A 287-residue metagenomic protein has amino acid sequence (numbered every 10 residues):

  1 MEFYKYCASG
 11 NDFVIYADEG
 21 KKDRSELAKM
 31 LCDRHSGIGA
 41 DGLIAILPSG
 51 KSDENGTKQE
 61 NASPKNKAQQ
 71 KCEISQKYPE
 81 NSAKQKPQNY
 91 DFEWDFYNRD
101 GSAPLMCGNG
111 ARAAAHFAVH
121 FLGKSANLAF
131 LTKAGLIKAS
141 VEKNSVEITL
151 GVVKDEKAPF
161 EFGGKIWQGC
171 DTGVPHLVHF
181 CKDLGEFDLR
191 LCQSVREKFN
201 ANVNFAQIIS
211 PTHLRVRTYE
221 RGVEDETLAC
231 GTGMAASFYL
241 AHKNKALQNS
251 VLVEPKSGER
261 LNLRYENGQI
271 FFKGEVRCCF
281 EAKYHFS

Functional and structural regions predicted by a protein language model:
M1-N144, V178-S287: A glycine-rich beta-to-alpha transition motif near the start of alpha/beta enzyme domains, typified by
N144-G151: Short, solvent-exposed secondary-structure boundary/capping segments
G151-W167, E186-R190: Active-site glycine-rich loop that binds ribose-phosphate moieties when present
E161, K165-K182: Internal active-site segments that recognize and position negatively charged phosphoryl groups and nucleotide moieties
